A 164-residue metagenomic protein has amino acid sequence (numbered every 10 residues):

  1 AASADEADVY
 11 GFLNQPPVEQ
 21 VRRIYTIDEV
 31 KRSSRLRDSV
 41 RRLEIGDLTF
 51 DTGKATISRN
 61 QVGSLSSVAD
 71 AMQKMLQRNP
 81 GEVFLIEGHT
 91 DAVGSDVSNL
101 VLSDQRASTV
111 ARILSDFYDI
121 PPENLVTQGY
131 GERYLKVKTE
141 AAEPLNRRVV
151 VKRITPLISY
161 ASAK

Functional and structural regions predicted by a protein language model:
A1-V83, T155-K164: Periplasmic peptidoglycan-binding/tethering modules of Gram-negative envelope proteins
R59-V62, E87-K164: Periplasmic OmpA-like peptidoglycan-binding domain that tethers envelope proteins to the cell wall
